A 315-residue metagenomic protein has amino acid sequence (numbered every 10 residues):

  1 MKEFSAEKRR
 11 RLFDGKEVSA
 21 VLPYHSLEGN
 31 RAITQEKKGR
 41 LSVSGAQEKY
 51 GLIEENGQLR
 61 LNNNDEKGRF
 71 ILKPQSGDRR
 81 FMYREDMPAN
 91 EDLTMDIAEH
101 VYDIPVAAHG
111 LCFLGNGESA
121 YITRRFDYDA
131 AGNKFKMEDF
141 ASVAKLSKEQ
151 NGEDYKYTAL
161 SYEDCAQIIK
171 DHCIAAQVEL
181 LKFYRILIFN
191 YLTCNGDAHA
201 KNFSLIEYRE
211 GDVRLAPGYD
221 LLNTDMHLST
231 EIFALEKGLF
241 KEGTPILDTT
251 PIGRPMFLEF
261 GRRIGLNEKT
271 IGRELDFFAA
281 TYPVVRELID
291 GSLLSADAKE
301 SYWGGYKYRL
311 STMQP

Functional and structural regions predicted by a protein language model:
M1-E28, D171, D212-L215, P283-P315: Regulatory N- and C-terminal appendages and interdomain linkers associated with kinase/kinase-like NTP transferase
E28-G152: Conserved ATP-binding subdomain of kinase catalytic cores across diverse folds
L52, A98, F140, D197 (+3 more regions): A residue-level signal for conserved active-site and pocket-lining positions in enzyme catalytic cores
E85-Y102, T158-L228: Conserved kinase catalytic-core segment
C112-G117, Y157, G272-T281: Short linear loop/turn motifs
G115-L192, L247, M256, R263 (+1 more regions): ATP-dependent phospho-/nucleotidyl transfer catalytic cores
A141-I168, Y208-E268: Catalytic-core segments of enzymes that bind and process phosphorylated/nucleotide-bearing substrates
I246-A296, E300-Y306: Mobile late-domain/C-terminal helix-loop "cap" segments that border catalytic sites or the cytosolic face
